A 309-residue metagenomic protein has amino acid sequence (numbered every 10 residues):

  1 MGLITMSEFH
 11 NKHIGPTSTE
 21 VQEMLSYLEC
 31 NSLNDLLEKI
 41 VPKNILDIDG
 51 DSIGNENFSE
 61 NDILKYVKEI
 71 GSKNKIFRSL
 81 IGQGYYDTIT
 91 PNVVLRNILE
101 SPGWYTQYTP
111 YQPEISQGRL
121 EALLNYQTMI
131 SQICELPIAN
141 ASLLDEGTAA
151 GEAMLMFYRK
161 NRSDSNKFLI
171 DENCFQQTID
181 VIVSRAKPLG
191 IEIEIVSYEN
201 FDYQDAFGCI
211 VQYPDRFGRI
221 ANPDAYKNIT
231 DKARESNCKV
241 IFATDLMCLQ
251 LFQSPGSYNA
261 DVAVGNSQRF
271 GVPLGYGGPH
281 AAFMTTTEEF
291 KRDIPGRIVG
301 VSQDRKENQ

Functional and structural regions predicted by a protein language model:
M1-M24: Charged, compositionally biased N-terminal leader segments and the immediate start of the first structured element
G2-L3, P16-S18, I40-D49, I76 (+3 more regions): Short acidic (Asp/Glu) and glycine-rich catalytic loops that position anionic groups and cofactors
L3, S101-P113, S131-L136, S163-S165 (+1 more regions): Gly-rich Lys/Arg/Thr-decorated short loops/hinges at beta-loop-alpha junctions or inter-strand turns that position
E23-N31, K39, I53: N-terminal alpha-helical targeting/anchoring segments
M24, T148-K306: Conserved PLP-enzyme active-site core in the AAT-like
E38-N125: N-terminal entrance/gating region of PLP-dependent enzymes' catalytic architecture
Y111-I115, Q132-G151: Short loop-beta-helix segment that forms the pyridoxal 5′-phosphate
L120-S131, Q253-A260, Q309: Acidic-glycine-rich active-site phosphate/pyrophosphate-binding loop
